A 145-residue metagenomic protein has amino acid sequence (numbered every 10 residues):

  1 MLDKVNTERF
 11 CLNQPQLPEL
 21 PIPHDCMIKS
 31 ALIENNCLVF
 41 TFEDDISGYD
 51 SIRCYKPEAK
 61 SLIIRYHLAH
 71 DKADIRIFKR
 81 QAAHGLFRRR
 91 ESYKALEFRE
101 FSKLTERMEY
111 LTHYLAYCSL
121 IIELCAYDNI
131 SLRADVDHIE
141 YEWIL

Functional and structural regions predicted by a protein language model:
M1-L145: Surface-exposed, interaction-prone regions used to assemble/regulate multi-protein complexes
